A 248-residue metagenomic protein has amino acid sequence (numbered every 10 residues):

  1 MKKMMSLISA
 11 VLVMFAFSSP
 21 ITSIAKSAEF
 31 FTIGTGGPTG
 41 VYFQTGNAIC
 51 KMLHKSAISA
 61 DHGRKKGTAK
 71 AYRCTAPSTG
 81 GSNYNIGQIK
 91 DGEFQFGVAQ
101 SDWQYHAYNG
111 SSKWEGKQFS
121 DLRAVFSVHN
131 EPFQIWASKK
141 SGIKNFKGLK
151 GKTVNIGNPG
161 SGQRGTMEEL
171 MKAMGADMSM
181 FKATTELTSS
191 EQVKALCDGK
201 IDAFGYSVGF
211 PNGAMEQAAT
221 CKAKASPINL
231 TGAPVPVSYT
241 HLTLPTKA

Functional and structural regions predicted by a protein language model:
F15-S23: C-terminal segment of classical bacterial N-terminal signal peptides
K26-Q100: N-terminal (or domain-start) structured segment
F30-H62, E131-D198: Bilobed "Venus flytrap"/periplasmic-binding protein-like clamshell domains and structurally analogous long
N47, S82-F94, S190-F204, E216-C221: Short helices/loops that flank or line small-molecule/ion binding pockets
G67-G87, D177-K194, G209-F210: Short helix-initiation/N-cap motifs at beta->coil->alpha
T79-S82, G92-S111, S189, G205-N212 (+1 more regions): Beta->alpha turn/N-cap motifs
E115-V128: A structural signal for short loop-to-beta-strand junctions that line the ligand-binding cleft of periplasmic/secreted
T240-T246: Conserved small/polar residues in nucleotide/adenosyl-binding loops
